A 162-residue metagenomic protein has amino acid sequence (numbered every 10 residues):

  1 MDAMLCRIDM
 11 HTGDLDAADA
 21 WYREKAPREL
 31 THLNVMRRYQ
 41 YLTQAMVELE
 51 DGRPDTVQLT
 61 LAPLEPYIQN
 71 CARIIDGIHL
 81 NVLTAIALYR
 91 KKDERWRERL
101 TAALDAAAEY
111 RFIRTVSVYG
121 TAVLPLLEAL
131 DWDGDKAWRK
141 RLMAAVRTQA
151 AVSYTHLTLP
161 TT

Functional and structural regions predicted by a protein language model:
M1-T12, Y39-D51, H79-R90, T121-A129: Tandem amphipathic alpha-helical repeat scaffolds
L15, P54, D93-E94: TPR-repeat structural position
D19-L30, A62-Q69, L104-R111: Amphipathic alpha-helical segments of tetratricopeptide repeats
D93-A151: General nucleic-acid-binding
T155-T161: Conserved small/polar residues in nucleotide/adenosyl-binding loops
